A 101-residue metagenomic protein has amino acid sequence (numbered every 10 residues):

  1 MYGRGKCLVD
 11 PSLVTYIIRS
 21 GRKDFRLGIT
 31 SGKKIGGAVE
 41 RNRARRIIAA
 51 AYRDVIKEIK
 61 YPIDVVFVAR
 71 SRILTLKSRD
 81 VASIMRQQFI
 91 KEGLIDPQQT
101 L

Functional and structural regions predicted by a protein language model:
M1-L101: Positively charged, solvent-exposed patches that mediate nucleic-acid binding
